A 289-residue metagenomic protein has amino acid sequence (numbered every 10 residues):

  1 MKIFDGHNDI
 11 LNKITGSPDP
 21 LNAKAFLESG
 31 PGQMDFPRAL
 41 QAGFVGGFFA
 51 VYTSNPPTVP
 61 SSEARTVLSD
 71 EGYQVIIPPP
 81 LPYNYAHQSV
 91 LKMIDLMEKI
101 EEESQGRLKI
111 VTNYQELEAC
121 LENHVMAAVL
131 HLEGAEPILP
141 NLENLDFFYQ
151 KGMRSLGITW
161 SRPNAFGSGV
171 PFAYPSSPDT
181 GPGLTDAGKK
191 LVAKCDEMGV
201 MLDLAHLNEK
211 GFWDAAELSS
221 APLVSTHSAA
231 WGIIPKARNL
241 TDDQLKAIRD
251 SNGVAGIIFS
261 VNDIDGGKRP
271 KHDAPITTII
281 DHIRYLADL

Functional and structural regions predicted by a protein language model:
M1-P178, P235-L289: N-terminal hydrophobic targeting/anchoring segments and the immediately downstream early-domain regions of hydrolases
I158-S168, Y174-A247, G256-V261: Active-site core of metal-dependent hydrolases
